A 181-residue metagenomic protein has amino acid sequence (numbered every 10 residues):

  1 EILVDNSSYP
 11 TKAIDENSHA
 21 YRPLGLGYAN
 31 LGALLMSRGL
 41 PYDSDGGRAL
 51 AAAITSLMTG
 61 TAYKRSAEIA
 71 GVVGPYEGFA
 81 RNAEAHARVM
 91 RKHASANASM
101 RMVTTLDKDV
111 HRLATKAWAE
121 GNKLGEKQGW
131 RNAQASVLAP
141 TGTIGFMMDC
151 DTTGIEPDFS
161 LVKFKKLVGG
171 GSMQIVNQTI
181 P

Functional and structural regions predicted by a protein language model:
E1-P181: Long, C-terminal-biased catalytic regions of enzyme "large/alpha" subunits
